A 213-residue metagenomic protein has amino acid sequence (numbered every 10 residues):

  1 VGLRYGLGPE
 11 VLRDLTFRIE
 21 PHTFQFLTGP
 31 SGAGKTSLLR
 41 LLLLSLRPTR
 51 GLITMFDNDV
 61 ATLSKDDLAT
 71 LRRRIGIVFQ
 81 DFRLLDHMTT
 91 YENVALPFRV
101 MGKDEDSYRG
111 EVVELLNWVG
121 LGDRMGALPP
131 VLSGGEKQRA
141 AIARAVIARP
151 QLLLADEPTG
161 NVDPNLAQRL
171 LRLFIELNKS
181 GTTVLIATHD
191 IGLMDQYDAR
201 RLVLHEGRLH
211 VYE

Functional and structural regions predicted by a protein language model:
R4-D14, S64: A short, flexible loop at the N-terminus of ABC-type nucleotide-binding domains that lies
L43: Helix-to-loop junction immediately C-terminal to a conserved catalytic motif
G51-D59: Conserved ABC transporter NBD signature motif
M88-L96: Short coil-to-helix segment of the ABC ATPase nucleotide-binding domain corresponding to the Q-loop/switch region
L128-L132, E136-Q138: Conserved ABC ATPase signature
I147-Q151: A short, proline-enriched helix->beta-strand linker immediately N-terminal to the Walker B motif in ABC-type P-loop
L153-D156: Catalytic Walker B motif of ABC-type/P-loop ATPase nucleotide-binding domains
